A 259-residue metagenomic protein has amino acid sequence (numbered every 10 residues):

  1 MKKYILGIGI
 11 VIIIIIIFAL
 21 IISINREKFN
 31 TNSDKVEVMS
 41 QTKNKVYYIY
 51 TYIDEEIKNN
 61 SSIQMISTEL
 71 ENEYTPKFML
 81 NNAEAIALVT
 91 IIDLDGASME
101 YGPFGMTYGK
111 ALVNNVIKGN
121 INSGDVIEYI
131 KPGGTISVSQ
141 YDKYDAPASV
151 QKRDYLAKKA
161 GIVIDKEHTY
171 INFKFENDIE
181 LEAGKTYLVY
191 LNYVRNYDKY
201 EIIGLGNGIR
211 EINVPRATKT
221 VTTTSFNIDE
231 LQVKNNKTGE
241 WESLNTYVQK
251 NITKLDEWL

Functional and structural regions predicted by a protein language model:
K2-E56, G134-L259: Netrin-like (NTR/C345C) domain of secreted extracellular proteins
V36-A83: Long, small/polar-residue-biased beta-strand-and-loop interaction regions
N60-S67, N82-L88, G102-T107, G161-E167: Short linear motifs at secondary-structure transitions and domain/linker junctions
I66-F78, I91-A97, D165-N177: N-terminal post-signal-peptidase region of extra-cytosolic proteins
E71, N82-I86, F104-Y108, N122-V126 (+1 more regions): Extracytoplasmic
K77-N81, E100-G102, G119, N177-A183: A general structural signal for short secondary-structure junctions and capping/turn motifs
A83-Y101, T107-I117, I127, P132-G134: Structural detector for short beta-strands of small beta-barrel domains
S98, K118-N122, V138, D198: Intrinsically disordered, low-complexity acidic/polar segments
